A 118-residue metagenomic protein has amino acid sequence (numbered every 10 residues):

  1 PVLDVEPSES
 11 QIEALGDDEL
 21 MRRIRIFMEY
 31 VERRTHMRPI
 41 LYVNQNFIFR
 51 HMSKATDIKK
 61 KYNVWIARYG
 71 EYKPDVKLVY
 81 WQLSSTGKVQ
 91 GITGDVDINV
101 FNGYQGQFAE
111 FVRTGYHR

Functional and structural regions predicted by a protein language model:
P1-D75: Catalytic domains of cell-wall/extracellular-matrix polysaccharide-remodeling enzymes, centered on de-N-acetylation
A55-R118: Functionally critical loop-and-helix segments that line ligand-binding/catalytic clefts of soluble enzyme domains
